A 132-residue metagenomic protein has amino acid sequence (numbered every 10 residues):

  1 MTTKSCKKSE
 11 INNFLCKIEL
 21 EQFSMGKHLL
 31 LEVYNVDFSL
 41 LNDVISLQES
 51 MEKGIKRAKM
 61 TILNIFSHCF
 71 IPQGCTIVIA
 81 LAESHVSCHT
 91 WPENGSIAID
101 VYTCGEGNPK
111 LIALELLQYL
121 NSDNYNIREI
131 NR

Functional and structural regions predicted by a protein language model:
M1-R132: Polybasic/polar functional segments that serve as interface/processing modules
